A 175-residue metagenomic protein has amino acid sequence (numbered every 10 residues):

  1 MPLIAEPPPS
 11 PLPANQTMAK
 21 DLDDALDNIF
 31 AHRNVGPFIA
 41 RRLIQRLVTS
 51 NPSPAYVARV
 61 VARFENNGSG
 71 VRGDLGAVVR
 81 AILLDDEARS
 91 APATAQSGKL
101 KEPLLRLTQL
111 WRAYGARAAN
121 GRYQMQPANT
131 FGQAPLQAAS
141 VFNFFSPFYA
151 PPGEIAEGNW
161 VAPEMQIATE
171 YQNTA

Functional and structural regions predicted by a protein language model:
M1-S53: Non-catalytic, conformational "gating/processing" segments within enzyme and secreted inhibitor domains
H32-G36, A40-G70, R80-A175: Flexible, low-complexity segments enriched for small/polar residues
L75-V78: Alpha-helical scaffolds flanking conserved acidic
